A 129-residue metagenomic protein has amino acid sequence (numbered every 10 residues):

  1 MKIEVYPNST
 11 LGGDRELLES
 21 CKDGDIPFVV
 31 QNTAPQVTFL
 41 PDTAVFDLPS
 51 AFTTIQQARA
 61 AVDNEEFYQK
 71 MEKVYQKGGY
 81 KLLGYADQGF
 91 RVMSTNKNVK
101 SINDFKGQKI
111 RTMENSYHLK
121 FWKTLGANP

Functional and structural regions predicted by a protein language model:
M1-E4, A127: A generic structural motif
I3-V29: Extracytoplasmic small-molecule ligand-binding "clamshell" domains of the periplasmic binding protein/Venus flytrap
E19-K22, P27, N32-P129: Contiguous mixed-secondary-structure segments that line small-molecule binding/active-site clefts of soluble domains
